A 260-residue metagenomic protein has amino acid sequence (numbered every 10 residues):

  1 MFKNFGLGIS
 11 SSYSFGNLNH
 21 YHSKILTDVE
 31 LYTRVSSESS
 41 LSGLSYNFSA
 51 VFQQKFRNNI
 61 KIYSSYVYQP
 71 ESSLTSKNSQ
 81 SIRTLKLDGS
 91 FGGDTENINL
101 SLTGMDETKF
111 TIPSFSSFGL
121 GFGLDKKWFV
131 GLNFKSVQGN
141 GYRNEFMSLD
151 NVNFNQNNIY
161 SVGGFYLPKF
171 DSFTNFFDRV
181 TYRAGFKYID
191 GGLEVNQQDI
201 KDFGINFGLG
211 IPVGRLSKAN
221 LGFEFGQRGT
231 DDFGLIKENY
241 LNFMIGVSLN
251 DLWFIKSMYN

Functional and structural regions predicted by a protein language model:
M1-N260: Outer-membrane beta-barrel porins/channels
